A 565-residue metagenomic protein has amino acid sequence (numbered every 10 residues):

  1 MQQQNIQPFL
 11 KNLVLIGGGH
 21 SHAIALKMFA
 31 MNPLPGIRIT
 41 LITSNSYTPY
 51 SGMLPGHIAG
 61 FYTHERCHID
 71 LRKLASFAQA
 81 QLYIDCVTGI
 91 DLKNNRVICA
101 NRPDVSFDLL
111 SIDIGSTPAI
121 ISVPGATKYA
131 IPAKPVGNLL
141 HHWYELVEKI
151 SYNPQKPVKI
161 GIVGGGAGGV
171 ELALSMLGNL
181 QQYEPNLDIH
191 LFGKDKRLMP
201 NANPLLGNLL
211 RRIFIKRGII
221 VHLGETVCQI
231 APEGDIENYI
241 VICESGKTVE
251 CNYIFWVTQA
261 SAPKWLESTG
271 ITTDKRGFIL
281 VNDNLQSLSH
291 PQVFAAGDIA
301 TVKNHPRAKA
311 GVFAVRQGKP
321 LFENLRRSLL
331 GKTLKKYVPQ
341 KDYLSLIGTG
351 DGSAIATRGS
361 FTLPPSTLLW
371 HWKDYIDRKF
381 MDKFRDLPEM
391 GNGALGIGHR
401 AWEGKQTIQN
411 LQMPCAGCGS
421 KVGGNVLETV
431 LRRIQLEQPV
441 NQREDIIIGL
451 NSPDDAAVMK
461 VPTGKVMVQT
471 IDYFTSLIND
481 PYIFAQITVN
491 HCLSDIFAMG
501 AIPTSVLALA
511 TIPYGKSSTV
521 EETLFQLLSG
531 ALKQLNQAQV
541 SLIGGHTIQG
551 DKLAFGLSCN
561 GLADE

Functional and structural regions predicted by a protein language model:
Q2-N12, Q79-G161, Q182, E244 (+1 more regions): FAD-binding core/adjacent interface of flavoenzyme oxidoreductases
Q2-Q81, E171-P204, L395: Beta1-alpha1 glycine-rich phosphate/pyrophosphate-binding loop at the start of Rossmann-like nucleotide-binding domains
F9, D351-Q406: C-terminal auxiliary extensions adjacent to catalytic cores
L82-G89, L180-D283: A Rossmann-like FAD-binding core segment of flavoenzymes
K128-K156, T248-V315, E323: FAD-site-proximal beta/loop scaffold in flavoenzymes
V312-Q340: Internal hydrophobic alpha-helix adjacent to the cofactor/substrate pocket in enzyme cavities
T407-M499, I543, D564: N-terminal glycine-rich phosphate/pyrophosphate-binding loops that anchor nucleotide-derived ligands and cofactors
V466-Q469, Y473-S476, I483, I502-E565: Glycine-rich anion-binding loops of enzyme active sites
